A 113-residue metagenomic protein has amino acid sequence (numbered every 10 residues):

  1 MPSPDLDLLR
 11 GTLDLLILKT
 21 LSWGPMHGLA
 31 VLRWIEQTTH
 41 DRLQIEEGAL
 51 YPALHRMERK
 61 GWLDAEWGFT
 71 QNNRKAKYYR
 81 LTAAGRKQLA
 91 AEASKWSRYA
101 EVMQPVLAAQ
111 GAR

Functional and structural regions predicted by a protein language model:
M1-P2, Y79: A positively charged, amphipathic N-terminal helix/segment that binds anionic biomolecules
P4-D5, G68-F69: Short, solvent-exposed loop/turn elements at beta->coil junctions and helix N-caps that rim active or binding pockets
D5-A49: N-terminal helix-turn-helix DNA-binding core of bacterial DNA-binding proteins
L50-M57: Basic amphipathic alpha-helical segments that dock to polyanions
G61: Glycine-centered, phosphate/nucleic-acid-interacting loop/turn motifs that mediate DNA/RNA or nucleotide
A65: Short beta-strand "wing" residues that participate in macromolecule-binding interfaces
N72-A93: Basic, amphipathic "hinge/linker" alpha-helix immediately C-terminal to the N-terminal HTH DNA-binding motif
K87-R113: Amphipathic alpha-helical dimerization/coiled-coil segments that flank or bridge DNA-binding/regulatory modules
